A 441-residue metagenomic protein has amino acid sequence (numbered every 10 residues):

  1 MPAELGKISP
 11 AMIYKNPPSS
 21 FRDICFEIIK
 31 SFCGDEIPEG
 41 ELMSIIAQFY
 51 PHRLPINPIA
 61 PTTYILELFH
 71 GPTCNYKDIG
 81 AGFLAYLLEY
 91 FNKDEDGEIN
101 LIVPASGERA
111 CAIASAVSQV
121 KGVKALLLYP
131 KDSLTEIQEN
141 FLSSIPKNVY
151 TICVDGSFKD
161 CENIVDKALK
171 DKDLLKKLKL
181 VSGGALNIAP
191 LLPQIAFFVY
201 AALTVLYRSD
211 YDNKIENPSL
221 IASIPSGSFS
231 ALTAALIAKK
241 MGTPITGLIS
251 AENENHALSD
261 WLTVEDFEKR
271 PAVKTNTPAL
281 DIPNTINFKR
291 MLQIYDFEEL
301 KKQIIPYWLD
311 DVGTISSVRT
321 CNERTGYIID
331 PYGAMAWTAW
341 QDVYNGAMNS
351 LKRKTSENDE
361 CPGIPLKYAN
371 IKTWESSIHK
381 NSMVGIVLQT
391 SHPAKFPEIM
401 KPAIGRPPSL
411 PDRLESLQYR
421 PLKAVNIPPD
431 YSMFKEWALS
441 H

Functional and structural regions predicted by a protein language model:
M1-H441: PLP-dependent amino-acid enzyme catalytic core
